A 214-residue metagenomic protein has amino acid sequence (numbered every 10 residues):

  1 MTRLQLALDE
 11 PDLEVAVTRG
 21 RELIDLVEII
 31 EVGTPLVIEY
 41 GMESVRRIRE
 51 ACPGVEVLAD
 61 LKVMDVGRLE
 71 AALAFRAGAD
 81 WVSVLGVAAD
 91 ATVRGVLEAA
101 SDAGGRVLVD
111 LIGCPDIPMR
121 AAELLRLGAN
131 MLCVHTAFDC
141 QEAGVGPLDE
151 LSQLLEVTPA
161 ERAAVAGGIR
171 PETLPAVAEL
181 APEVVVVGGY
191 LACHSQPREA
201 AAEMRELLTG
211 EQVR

Functional and structural regions predicted by a protein language model:
M1-R68, R76, I117, A122-L127 (+3 more regions): Conserved N-terminal beta1-alpha1 strand-loop-helix module at the mouth
T2-L8, I30-V32, V57-L61, V82-V84 (+4 more regions): Hydrophobic faces of well-ordered beta-strands that scaffold small-molecule active sites in alpha/beta enzyme cores
L4, V66-A160: Conserved anion-binding
I24-V27, C52, A100, T158 (+2 more regions): Structural signal for hydrophobic packing residues in well-ordered secondary-structure cores of soluble enzyme domains
P35-E39, L61-V63, A88-D90, C114-P115 (+4 more regions): Short C-terminal domain-edge/linker segments immediately following a structured domain
V96, L151, A178, G189-R214: C-terminal helical cap(s) of enzyme catalytic domains, especially alpha/beta-barrels
V145, L151-E179, V185, Y190-L191: A C-terminal functional module that forms or caps the active site or interfaces directly with catalytic machinery
